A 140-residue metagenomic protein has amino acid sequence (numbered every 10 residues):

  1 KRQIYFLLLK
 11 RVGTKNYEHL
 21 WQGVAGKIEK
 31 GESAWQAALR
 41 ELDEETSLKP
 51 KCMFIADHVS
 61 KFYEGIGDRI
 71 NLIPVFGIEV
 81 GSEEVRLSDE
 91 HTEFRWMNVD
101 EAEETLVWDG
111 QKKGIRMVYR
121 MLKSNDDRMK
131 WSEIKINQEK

Functional and structural regions predicted by a protein language model:
K1-Q22: N-terminal strand-loop-strand
K1-Q3, V12, E79-E84, V99-E101: Short loop segments at secondary-structure junctions
K15-L20, V75, V85-K140: Nudix hydrolase/Nudix homology domain
G23, D57-S60, K135-I136: Short linear capping/connector segments at secondary-structure termini
G23-A56, N98: The catalytic Nudix box helix
D43, S47-E84: Active-site segment of metal-dependent pyrophosphate-handling enzymes, primarily the Nudix hydrolase catalytic core
